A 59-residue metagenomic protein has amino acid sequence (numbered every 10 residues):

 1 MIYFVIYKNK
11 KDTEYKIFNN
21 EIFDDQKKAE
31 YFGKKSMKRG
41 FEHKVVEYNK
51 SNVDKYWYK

Functional and structural regions predicted by a protein language model:
M1-N19, H43-V46: Short aromatic-glycine-(Arg/Gly/Cys) micro-motifs in beta-strand/loop hairpins
K8, K28-E30: Sparse, context-dependent recognition of short Cys/His-centered cofactor- or disulfide-binding micro-motifs
K16-E21, Y56-K59: Short amphipathic beta-strand/extended segments with alternating polar/hydrophobic composition
I22-Q26: Conserved aromatic
E30, K34-K59: Short, mixed-charge low-complexity intrinsically disordered segments
